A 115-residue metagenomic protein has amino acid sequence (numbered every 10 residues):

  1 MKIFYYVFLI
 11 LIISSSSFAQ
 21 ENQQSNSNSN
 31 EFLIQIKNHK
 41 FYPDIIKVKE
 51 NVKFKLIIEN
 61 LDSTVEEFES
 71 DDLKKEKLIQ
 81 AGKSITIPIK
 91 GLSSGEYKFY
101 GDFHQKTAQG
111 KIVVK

Functional and structural regions predicted by a protein language model:
F4-I13: Sec-dependent N-terminal signal peptides
I13-A19: C-terminal segment of classical bacterial N-terminal signal peptides
Q20-L33, K40, Q80-K115: Extracellular/periplasmic metallocenter environments
D44, V52-L56: Structural beta-strand segments of beta-rich domains
D44-I46, K74-L78, P88: Beta-strand-rich interaction surfaces with strong enrichment in secreted/lumenal proteins
F54, T64-E66, A108-G110: Short beta-strand/loop motifs in extracellular/secreted proteins, especially within beta-sandwich accessory domains
I58-N60: Asparagine-centered strand-capping/turn motif at beta-strand->loop junctions
E66-D72: Change to "...patches in solvent-exposed regions of secreted, membrane-anchored, or virion-exposed structural
